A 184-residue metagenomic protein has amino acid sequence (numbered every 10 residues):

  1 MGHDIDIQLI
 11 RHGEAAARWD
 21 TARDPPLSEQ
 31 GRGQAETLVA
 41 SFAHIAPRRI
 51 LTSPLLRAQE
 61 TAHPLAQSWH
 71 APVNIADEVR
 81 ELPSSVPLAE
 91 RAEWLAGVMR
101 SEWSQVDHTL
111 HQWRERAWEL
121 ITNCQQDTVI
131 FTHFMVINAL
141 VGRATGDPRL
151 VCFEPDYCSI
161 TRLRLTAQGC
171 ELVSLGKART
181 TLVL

Functional and structural regions predicted by a protein language model:
M1-I5, A71-I75, E81-E93, R100 (+1 more regions): Acidic, low-complexity terminal tails and accessory targeting/binding regions of phosphate-metabolizing enzymes
G2-A76, S101-V106: Active-site-proximal alpha-helix that buttresses catalytic centers in soluble enzyme cores
I7, Q126-M135: Generic beta-sheet signal
H12, H133, T180-L182: Histidine-centered active-site/metal-ligand motif
E36-A43, R114-T122, V141: Generic structural signal for well-ordered alpha-helical scaffold segments
S53-L55, E78, F131-M135, L140 (+1 more regions): Short, well-ordered beta-to-alpha junction loops that form the rim of enzyme active sites and present histidine/acidic
P64, A139, R143: Active-site signature of alpha/beta-hydrolase-fold catalytic machinery across serine- and Asp/Cys-nucleophile hydrolases
M99-Q126: Internal catalytic-core helix/loop-beta-alpha segment that presents or stabilizes conserved functional determinants
